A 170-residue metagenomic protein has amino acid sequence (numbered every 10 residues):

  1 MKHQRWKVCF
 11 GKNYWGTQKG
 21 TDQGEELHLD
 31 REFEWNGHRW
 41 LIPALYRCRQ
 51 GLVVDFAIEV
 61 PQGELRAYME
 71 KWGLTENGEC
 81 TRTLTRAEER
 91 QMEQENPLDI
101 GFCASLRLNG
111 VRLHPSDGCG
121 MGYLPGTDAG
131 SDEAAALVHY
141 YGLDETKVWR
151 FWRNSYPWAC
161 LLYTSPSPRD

Functional and structural regions predicted by a protein language model:
M1-F33: A eukaryote-biased signal for short, well-structured alpha-helical docking elements
D22-L27, R31-L41, R86-E88, A135 (+1 more regions): Short linear interaction motifs
L41-R47: An N-terminal, globular interaction/scaffold subdomain
Y46, I58-Q62, G110: Beta-strand elements of well-folded, non-transmembrane domains
L52-I58: Short, well-ordered beta-strand segments enriched in hydrophobic/aromatic residues
I58-Q94: Short amphipathic, basic-aromatic surface patches that mediate peripheral association with negatively charged
E95, I100-L162: Extended, solvent-exposed segments with strong compositional bias
Y163-D170: Conserved small/polar residues in nucleotide/adenosyl-binding loops
